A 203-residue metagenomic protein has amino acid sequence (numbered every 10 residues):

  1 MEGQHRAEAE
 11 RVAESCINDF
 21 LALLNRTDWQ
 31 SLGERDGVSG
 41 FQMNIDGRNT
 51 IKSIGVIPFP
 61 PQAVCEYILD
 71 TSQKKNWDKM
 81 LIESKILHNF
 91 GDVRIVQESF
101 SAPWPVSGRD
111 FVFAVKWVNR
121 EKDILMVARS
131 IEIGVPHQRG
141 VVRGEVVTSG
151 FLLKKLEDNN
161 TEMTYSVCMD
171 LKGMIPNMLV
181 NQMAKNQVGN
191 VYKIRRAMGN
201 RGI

Functional and structural regions predicted by a protein language model:
M1-I203: Eukaryotic helix-grip
